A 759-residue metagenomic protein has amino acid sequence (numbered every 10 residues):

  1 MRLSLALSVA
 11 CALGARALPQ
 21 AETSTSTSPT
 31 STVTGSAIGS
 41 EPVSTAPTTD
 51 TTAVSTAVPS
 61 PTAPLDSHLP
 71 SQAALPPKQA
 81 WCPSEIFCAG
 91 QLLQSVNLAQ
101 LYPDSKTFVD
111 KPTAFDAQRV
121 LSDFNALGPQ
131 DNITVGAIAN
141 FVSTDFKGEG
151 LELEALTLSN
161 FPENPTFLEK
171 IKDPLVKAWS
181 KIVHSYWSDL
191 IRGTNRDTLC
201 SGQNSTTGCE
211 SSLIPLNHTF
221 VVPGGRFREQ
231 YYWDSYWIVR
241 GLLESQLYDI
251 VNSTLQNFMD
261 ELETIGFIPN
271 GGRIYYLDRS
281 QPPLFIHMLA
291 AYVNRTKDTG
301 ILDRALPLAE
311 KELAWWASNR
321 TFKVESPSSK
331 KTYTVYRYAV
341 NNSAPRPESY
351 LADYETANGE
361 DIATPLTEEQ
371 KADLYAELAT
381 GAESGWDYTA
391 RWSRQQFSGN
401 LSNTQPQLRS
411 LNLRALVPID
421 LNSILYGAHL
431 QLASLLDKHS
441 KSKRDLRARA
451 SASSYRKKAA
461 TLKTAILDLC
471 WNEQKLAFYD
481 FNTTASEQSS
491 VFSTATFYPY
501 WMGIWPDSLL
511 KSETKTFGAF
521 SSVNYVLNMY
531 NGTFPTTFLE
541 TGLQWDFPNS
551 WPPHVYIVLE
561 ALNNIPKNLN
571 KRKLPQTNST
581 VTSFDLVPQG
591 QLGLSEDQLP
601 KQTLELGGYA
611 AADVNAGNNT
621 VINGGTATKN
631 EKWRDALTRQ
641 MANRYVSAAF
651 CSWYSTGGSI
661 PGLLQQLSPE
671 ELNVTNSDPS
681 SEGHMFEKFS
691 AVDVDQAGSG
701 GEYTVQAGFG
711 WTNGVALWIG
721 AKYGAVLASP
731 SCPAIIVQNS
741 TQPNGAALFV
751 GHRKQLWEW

Functional and structural regions predicted by a protein language model:
M1-E22, E758-W759: Fungal secretory targeting signals
L18-T34: Cleaved targeting-peptide boundary
S60-P64, L69-F227, S253-M259, I265-I268 (+7 more regions): Extended glycan-interaction surfaces of carbohydrate-active proteins
S180-R196, Y248-M259, I286, A290 (+10 more regions): Hydrophobic core segments within long, regular secondary-structure runs in both alpha- and beta-rich folds
G225-W237, S245, N412-K441, R449 (+5 more regions): Active-site core of glycosidic bond-cleaving carbohydrate-active enzymes
E261-A305: Aromatic/His-enriched, Gly/Pro-containing loop or helix-boundary segments that lie immediately adjacent to catalytic
A290-V340: Acidic/aromatic-lined carbohydrate-recognition and catalytic surfaces of CAZymes acting on diverse glycans
